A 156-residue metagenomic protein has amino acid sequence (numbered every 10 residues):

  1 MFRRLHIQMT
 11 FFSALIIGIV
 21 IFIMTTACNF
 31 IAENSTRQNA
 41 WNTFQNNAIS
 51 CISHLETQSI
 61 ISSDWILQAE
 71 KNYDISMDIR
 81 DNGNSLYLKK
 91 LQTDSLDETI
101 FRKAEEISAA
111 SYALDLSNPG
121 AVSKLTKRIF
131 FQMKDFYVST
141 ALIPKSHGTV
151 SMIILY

Functional and structural regions predicted by a protein language model:
M1-S95: Juxtamembrane segments flanking the first transmembrane helix of membrane-anchored signal-transduction proteins
R3, Q45, R102, F131-Q132 (+1 more regions): Compositionally biased, low-structure terminal segments
A14, G18-I19, N29, M77 (+5 more regions): Residue-level marker of intrinsically disordered, low-complexity segments enriched for small/polar residues
S35-Q38, K124-L125, F130-F131, V150: Generic detection of intrinsically disordered/low-complexity segments and helix-coil linkers/edges
D64-Q132: Extracytoplasmic ligand-binding sensor domains of the Cache superfamily
Q132-Y156: Short, hydrophobic beta-strand elements of compact beta-sandwich sensory domains
